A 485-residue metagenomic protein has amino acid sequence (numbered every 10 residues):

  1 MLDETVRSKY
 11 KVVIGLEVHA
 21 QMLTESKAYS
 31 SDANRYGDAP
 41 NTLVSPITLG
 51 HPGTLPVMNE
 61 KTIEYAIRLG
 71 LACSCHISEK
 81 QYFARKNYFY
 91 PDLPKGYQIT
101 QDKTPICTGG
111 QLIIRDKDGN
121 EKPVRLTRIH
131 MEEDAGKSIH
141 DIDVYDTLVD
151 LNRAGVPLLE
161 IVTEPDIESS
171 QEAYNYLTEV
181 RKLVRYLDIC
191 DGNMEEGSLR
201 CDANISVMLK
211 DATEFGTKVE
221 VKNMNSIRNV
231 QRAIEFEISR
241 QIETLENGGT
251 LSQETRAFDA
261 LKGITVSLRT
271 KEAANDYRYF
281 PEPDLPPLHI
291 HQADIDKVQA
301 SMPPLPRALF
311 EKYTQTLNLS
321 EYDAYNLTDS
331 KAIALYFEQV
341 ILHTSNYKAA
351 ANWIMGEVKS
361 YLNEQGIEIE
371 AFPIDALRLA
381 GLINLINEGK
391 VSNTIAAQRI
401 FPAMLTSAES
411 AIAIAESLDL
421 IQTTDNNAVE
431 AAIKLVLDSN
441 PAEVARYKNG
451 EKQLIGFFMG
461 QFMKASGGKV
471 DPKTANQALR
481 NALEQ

Functional and structural regions predicted by a protein language model:
M1-P304, E321, L342-N346: Basic, nucleic-acid-interacting segments
L69, E237, V340, W353 (+8 more regions): Amphipathic alpha-helical segments in well-ordered regions
G197-L209, T314-Y336, Y347-E364, L377-L379 (+3 more regions): Core structural elements
L288-H289, A324, Y336-E338, A349-A350 (+7 more regions): Extended hydrophobic-aromatic, low-complexity segments
R307-T314: Extended, structured, electrostatic nucleic-acid-contact surfaces
N318-L319, I341-A350, E388-V391, N449-K452: Structural motif
E370-A380, K390-K464: Strongly charged, low-complexity linkers/loops
K452-Q485: Short, amphipathic C-terminal "tail helix"
